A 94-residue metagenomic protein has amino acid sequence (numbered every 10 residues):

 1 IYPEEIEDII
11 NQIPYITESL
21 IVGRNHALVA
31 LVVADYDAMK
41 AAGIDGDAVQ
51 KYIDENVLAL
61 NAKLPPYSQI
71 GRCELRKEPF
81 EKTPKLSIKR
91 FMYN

Functional and structural regions predicted by a protein language model:
I1-P66, P79: AMP-binding/adenylate-forming catalytic core of the ANL superfamily
I21, R72-L75: Hydrophobic/anchoring residues in structured secondary elements
V33, L75-N94: Flexible lysine-rich "adenylation lid" loop at the C-terminal edge of ANL adenylation domains
S68-I70: A short coil-to-beta-strand element that immediately follows conserved catalytic motifs
